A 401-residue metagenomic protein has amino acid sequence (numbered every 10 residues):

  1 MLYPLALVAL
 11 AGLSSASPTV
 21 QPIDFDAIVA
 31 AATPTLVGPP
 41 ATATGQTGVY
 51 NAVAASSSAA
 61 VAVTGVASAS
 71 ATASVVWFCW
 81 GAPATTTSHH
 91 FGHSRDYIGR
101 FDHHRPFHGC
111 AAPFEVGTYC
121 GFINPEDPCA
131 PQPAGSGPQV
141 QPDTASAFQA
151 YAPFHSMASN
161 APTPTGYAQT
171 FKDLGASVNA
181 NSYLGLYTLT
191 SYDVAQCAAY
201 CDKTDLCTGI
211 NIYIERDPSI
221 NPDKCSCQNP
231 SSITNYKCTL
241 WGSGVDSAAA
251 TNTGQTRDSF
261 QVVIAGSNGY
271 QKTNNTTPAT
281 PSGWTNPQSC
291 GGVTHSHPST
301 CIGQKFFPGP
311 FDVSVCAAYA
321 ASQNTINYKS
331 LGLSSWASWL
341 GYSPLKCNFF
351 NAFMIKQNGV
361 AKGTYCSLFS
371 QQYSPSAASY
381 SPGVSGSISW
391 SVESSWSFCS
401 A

Functional and structural regions predicted by a protein language model:
M1-D24: Fungal secretory targeting signals
L13, K237, Q261-V263, P278 (+1 more regions): A residue-level signal for beta-strand positions that form part of recognition/binding surfaces within mature
T19-T208, V262-N351, V392-A401: Conserved small-residue hotspots that stabilize compact domain segments
P22, D26, D217, P230 (+5 more regions): Compact beta-rich and alpha/beta scaffold cores in large eukaryotic transport/transcription complexes and associated
G209-T251, S338-A378: Disulfide-stabilized extracellular beta-strand modules
R216, C225, Q255, L331 (+2 more regions): Residue-level detector of alpha-helical recognition elements and their boundaries
S232-N235, T239-G269, Q372-A401: Extracellular juxtamembrane "stalk/stem" segments on the ectodomain side of transmembrane proteins
